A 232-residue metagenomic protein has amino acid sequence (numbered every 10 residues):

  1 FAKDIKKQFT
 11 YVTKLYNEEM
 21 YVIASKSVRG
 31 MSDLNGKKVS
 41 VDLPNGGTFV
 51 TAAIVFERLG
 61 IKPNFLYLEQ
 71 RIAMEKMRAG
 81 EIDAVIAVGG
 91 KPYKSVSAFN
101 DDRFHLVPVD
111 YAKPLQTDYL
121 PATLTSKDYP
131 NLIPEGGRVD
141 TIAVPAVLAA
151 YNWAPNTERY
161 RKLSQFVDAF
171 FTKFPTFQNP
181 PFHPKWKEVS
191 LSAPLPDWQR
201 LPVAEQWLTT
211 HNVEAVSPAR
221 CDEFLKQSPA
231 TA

Functional and structural regions predicted by a protein language model:
F1, K62-E158: Pocket-lining segment of extracytoplasmic ligand-binding domains
F1-E18, G90-Y93: Acidic, polar ligand-binding/catalytic clefts
K6-F9, N17-E19, L34-G36, M77 (+2 more regions): Extracytoplasmic
Y11-K14, M31, V139: Short secondary-structure boundary/capping segments
N17-A79: Bilobed "Venus flytrap"/periplasmic-binding protein-like clamshell domains and structurally analogous long
G47-V55, A122-P196: Ligand-binding clefts/hinges and TM-proximal coupling segments of bilobed small-molecule sensing domains
I72, R78, G89-D102, L106 (+1 more regions): An extracytoplasmic/periplasmic, membrane-proximal ligand-sensing/linker region
